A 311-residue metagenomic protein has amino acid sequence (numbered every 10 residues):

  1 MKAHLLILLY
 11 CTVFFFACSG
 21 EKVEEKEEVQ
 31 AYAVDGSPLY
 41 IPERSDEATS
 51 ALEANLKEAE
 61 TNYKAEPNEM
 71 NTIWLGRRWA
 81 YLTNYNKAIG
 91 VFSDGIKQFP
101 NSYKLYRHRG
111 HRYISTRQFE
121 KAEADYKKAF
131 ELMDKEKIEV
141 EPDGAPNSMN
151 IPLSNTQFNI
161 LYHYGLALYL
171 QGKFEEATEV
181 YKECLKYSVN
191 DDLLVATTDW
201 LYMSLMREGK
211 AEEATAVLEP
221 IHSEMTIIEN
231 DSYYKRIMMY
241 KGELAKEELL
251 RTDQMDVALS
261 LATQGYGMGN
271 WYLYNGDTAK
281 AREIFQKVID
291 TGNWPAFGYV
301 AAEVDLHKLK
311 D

Functional and structural regions predicted by a protein language model:
C18-W74, W79-L82, D311: N-terminal leader/linker segments that initiate helical-solenoid repeat arrays
T61-N62, D94-G95, K128-A129, N150 (+2 more regions): Canonical positions in the second alpha-helix
E66-P67, P100, D134, N155 (+4 more regions): Short coil turns that delineate tetratricopeptide repeat
W74, H108, P142, T156 (+3 more regions): Canonical tetratricopeptide repeat
R77, H111, L166, M203-M206 (+2 more regions): Residue-level recognition of tetratricopeptide repeat
